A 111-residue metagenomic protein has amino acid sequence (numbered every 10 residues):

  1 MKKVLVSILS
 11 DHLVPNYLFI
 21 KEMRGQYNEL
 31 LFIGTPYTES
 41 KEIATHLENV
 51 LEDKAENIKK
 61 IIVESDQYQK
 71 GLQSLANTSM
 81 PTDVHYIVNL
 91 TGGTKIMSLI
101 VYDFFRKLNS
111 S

Functional and structural regions predicted by a protein language model:
M1-Y86, L99-S111: Long, low-complexity, Lys/Arg-enriched
D11-H12, G92-T94: Short glycine-rich anion-binding loops that position phosphate/pyrophosphate groups of nucleotides and phosphorylated
I87-T91: Short glycine-rich or small-residue beta-strand-to-loop segments that form or flank ligand, phosphate, metal/Fe-S
